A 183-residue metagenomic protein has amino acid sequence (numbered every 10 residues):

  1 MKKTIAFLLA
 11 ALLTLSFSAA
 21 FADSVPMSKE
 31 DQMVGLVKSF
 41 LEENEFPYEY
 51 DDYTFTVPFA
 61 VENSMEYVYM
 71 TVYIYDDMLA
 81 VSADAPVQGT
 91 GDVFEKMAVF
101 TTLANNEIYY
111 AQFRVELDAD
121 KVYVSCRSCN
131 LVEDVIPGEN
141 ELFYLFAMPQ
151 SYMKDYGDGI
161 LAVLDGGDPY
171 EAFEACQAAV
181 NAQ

Functional and structural regions predicted by a protein language model:
M1-T4: Positively charged n-region of N-terminal signal peptides that target proteins for export
L9-L13, F17: Hydrophobic core
F17-V25: Sec-dependent signal peptide cleavage junction
V25-Q32, V87-D92: Short, surface-exposed ligand-recognition loops at beta-strand->loop->(often short) alpha-helix junctions that present
G35, S39-Q88: Ser/Thr-rich, low-complexity intrinsically disordered terminal regions
A83-S128, Q183: Short, internal acidic amphipathic alpha-helical interface segments that mediate docking to partner proteins
V132-A147, A162: A short acidic/glycine-rich loop-to-helix N-cap element
L161-Q183: Short, highly charged C-terminal tails/helix-capping segments
